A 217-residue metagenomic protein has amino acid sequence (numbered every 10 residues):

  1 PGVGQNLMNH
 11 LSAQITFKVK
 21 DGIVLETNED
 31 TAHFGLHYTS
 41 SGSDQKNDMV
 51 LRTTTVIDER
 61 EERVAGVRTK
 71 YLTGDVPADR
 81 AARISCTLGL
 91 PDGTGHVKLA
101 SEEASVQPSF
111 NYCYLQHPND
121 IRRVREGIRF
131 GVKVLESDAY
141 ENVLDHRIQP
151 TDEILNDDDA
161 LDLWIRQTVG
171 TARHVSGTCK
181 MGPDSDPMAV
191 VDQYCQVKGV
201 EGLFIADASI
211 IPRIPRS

Functional and structural regions predicted by a protein language model:
P1-N28: Glycine-rich loop(s) and the adjacent beta-strand/alpha-helix scaffold that form part
K20-V24, T31-S217: FAD-dependent oxidoreductase catalytic-site/capping-region signature
